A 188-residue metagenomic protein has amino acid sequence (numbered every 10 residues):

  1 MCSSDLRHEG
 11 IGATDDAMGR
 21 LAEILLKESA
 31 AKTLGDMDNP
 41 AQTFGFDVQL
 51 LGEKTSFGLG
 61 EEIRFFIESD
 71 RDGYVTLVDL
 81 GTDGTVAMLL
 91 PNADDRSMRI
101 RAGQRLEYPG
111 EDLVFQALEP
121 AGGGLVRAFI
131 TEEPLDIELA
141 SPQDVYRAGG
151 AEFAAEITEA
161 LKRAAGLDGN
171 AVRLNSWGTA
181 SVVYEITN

Functional and structural regions predicted by a protein language model:
S4-N188: Secretory-pathway glycoprotein ectodomains that are cysteine- and/or Ser/Thr/Pro-rich
